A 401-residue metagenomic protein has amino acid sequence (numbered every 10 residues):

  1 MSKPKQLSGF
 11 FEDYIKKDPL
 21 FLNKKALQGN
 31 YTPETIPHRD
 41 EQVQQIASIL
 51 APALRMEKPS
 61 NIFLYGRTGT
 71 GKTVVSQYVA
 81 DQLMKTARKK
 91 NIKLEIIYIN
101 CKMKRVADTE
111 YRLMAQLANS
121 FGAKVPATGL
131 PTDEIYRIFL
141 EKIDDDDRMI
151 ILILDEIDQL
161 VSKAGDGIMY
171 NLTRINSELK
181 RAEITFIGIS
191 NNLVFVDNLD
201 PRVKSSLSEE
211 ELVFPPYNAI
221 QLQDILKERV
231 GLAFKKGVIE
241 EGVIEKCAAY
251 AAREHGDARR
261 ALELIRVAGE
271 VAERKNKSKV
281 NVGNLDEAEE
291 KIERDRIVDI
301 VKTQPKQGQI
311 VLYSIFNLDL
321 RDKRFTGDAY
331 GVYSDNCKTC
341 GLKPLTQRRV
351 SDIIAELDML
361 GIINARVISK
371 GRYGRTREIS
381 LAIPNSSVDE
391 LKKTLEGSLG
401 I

Functional and structural regions predicted by a protein language model:
M1-P59: A short, basic N-terminal segment
S2-P19, P59, E95, R105-I225 (+5 more regions): Mid-core helix/loop region of P-loop NTP-binding domains shared across ATPases and GTPases
E57-V79: Walker A/P-loop nucleotide-binding motif
N61-F63, T86-K104: Conserved catalytic segments around the Walker B and adjacent sensor/switch elements of P-loop NTPase domains
D81-K93, G122-V125: Post-Walker A helix-loop "phosphate-sensing" segment adjacent to the P-loop in P-loop NTPases
A252-A258, R266-K279, F316-R321, C337-T339 (+1 more regions): AAA+ ATPase "lid" subdomain C-terminal helix
V271-R294: Conserved C-terminal helix/linker of AAA+ ATPases
L320-I401: Terminal-proximal interaction/regulatory segments of ATP-powered molecular machines
